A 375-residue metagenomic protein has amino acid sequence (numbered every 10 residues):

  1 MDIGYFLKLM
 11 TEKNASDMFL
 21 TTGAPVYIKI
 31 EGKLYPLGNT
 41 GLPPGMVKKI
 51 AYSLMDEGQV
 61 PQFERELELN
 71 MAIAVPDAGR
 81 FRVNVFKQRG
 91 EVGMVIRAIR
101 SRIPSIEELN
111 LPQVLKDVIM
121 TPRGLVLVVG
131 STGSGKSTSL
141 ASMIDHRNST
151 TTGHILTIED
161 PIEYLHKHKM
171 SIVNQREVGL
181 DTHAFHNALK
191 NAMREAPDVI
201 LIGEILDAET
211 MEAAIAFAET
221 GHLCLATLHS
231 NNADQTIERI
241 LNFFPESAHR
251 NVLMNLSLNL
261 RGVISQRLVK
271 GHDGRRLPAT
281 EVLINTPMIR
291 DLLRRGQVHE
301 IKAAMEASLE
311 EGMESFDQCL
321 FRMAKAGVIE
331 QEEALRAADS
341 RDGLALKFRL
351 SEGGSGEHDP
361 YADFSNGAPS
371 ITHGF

Functional and structural regions predicted by a protein language model:
M1-F375: Short, flexible helix-loop junctions that flank or precede catalytic/ligand sites
